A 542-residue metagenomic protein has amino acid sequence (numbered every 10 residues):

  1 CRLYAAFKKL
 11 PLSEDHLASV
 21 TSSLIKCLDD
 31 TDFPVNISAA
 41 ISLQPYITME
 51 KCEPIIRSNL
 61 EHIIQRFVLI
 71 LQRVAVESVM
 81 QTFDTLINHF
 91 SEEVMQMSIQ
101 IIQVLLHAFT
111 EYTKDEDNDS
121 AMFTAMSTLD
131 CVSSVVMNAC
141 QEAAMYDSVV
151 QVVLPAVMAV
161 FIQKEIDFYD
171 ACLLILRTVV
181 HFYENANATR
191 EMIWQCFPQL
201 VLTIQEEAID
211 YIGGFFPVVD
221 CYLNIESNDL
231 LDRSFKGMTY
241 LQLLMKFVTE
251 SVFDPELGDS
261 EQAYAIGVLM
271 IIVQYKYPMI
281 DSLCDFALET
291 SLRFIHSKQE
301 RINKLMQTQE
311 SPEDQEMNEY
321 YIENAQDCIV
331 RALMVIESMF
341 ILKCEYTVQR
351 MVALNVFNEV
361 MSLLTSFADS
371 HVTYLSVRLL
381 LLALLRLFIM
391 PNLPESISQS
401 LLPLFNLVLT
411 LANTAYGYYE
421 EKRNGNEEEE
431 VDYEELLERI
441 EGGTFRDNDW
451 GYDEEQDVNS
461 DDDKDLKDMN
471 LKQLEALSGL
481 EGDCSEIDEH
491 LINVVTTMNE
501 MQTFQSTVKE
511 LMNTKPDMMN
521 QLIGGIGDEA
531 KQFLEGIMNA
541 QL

Functional and structural regions predicted by a protein language model:
C1-L542: Karyopherin-beta/Importin-beta family HEAT-repeat alpha-solenoid scaffold
